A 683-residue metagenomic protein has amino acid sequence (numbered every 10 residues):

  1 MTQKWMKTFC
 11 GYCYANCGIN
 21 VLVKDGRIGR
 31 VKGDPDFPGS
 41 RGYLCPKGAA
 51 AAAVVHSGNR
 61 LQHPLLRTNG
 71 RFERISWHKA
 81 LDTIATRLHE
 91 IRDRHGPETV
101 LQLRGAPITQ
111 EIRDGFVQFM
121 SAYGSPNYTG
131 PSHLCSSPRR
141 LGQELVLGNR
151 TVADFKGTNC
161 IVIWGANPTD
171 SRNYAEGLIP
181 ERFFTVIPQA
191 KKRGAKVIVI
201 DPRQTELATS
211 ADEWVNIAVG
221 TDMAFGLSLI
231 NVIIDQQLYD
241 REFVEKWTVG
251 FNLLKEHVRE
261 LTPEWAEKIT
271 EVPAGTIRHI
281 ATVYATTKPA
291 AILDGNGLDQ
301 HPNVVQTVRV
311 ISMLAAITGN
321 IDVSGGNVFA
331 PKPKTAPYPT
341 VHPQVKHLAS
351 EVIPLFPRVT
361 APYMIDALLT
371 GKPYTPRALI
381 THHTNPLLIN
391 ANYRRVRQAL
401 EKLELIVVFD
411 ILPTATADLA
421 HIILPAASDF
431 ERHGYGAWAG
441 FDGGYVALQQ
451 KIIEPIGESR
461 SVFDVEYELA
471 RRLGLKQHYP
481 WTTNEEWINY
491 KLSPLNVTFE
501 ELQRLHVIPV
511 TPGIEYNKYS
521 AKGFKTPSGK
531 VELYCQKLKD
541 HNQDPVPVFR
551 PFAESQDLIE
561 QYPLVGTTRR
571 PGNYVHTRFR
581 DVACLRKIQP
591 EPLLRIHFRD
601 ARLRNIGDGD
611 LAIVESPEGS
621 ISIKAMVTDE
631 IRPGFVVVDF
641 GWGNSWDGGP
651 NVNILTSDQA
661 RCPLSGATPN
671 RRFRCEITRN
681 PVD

Functional and structural regions predicted by a protein language model:
M1-Q236, W265, P273, R602 (+1 more regions): N-terminal export/assembly segments and adjacent metallocofactor-ligating motifs of anaerobic energy-metabolism
G96-T99, Y239-V244, A291, D322-F329 (+1 more regions): Flexible, glycine/charged-enriched surface loops at secondary-structure junctions
D114-Q189, A195-I200, A224-L227, S312-D418 (+4 more regions): Extended redox/cofactor-interaction regions of prokaryotic respiratory oxidoreductases
N167, S210-A211, E260-W265, L293-L298 (+1 more regions): Flexible glycine/proline-enriched surface loops and loop-helix/loop-strand junctions
L229, V249-P362: Active-site phosphate/pyrophosphate-binding segments
K246-V249, Y284, N327-Y338, W481-L495 (+1 more regions): A glycine-rich phosphate-binding loop feature that marks nucleotide/adenosyl-phosphate handling sites
F430-P455, A470: Glycine/threonine-rich phosphate-binding loop and adjacent beta-strand/alpha-helix elements that clamp
I452, I456, R460-H506, T577-R595 (+1 more regions): Long, contiguous, secondary-structure-rich segments that constitute the structural scaffold of globular domains
